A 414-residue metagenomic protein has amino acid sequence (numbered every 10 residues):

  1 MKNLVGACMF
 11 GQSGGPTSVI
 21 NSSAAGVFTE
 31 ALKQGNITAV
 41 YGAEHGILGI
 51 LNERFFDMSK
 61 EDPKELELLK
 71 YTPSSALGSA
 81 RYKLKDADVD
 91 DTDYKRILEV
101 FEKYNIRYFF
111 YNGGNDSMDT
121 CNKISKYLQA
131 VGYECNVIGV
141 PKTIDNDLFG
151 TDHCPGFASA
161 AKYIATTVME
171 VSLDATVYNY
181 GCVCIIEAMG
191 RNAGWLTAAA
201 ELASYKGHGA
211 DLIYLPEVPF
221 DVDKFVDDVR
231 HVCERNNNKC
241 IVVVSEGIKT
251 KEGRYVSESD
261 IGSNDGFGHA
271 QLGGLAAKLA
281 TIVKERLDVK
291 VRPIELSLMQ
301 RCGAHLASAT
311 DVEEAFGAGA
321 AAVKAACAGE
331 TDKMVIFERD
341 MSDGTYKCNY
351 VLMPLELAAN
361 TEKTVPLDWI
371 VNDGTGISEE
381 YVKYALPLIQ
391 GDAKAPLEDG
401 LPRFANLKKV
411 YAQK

Functional and structural regions predicted by a protein language model:
M1, N52-R107, D116-S117, P155-F157 (+1 more regions): Glycine-rich oxoanion-binding loops at beta->alpha junctions
M1-F55: N-terminal phosphate-binding or glycine-rich loops at protein starts, especially the Walker A/P-loop of NTPases
L4-F10, L69-K83, K142-D152, N179-C182 (+2 more regions): Gly-rich Lys/Arg/Thr-decorated short loops/hinges at beta-loop-alpha junctions or inter-strand turns that position
S13-G15, A43-L48, R81-Y82, G114-N115 (+5 more regions): Short, ordered loop/turn segments at secondary-structure junctions
T17-V27, I50-L51, D93-K95, N115-K123 (+5 more regions): Short glycine/serine/threonine-rich phosphate/pyrophosphate-binding segments that cradle anionic phosphate groups
V100, Y108-G113, D119-E134, I138 (+1 more regions): Accessory alpha-helical/coil subdomains and C-terminal extensions that flank or cap enzyme catalytic cores
S257-K414: C-terminal non-catalytic interaction/assembly regions of soluble proteins
